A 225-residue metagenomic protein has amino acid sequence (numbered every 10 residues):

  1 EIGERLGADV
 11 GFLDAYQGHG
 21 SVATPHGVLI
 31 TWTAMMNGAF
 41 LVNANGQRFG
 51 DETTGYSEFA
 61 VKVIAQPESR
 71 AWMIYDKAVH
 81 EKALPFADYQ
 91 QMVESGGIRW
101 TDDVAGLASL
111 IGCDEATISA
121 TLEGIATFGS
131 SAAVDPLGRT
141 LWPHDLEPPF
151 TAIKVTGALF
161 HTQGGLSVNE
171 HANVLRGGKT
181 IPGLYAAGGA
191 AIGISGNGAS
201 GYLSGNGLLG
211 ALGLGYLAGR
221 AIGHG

Functional and structural regions predicted by a protein language model:
E1, I153, G193-G225: A conserved FAD-binding loop/helix module that cradles the flavin
I2-T117: An anion/pyrophosphate-binding glycine-rich loop and adjacent beta-alpha core in soluble alpha-beta enzymes
G18-A23, M36, S57-A60, G157-Q163 (+1 more regions): Glycine-rich phosphate/pyrophosphate-binding beta-alpha loops
A44-N45, E170, G213: Short, ordered coil/turn segments that flank beta-strands lining enzyme active or ligand-binding pockets
T117-G198: A glycine-rich dinucleotide-binding beta-alpha-beta segment and adjacent secondary-structure elements that constitute
